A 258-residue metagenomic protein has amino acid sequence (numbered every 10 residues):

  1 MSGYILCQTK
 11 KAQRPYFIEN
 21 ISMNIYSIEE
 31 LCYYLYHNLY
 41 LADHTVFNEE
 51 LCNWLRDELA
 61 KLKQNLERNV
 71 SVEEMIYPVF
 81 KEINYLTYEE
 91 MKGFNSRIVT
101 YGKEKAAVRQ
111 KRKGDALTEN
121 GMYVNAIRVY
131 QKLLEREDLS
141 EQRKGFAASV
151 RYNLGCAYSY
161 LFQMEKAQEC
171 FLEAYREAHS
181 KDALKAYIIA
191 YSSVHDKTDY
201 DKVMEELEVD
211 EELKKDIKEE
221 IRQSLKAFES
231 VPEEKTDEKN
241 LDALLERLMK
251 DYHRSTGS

Functional and structural regions predicted by a protein language model:
M1-A106: Long, contiguous interaction/recruitment modules in multidomain scaffold/adaptor proteins
R97-T100, E135-G145: Flexible helix-coil transition and linker loops at the boundaries of alpha-helical arrays
